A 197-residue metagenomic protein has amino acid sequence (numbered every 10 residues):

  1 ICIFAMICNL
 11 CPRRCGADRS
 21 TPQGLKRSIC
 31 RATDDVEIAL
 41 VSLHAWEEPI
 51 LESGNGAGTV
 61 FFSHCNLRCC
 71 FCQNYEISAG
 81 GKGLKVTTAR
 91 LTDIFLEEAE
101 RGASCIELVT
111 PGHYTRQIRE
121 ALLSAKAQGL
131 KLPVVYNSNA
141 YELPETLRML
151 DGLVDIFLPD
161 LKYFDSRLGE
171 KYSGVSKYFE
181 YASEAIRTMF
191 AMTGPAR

Functional and structural regions predicted by a protein language model:
I1-A5: Short, Lys/Arg-enriched N-terminal segments with co-localized hydrophobic residues within the first ~10-30 amino acids
C8-C11, C69: Short cysteine-rich clusters marking metal-coordination/redox-active sites
C15, R19, E76: Cys/His-rich microdomains that often coordinate metals
G24-F157, S166: Conserved Radical SAM active-site core
V86, H113, S173-Y181: Alpha-helix N-cap and loop-to-helix initiation/capping positions
D155, R167-K177: Mobile active-site "lid"/loop adjacent to the S-adenosyl-L-methionine
K162-S166, E184-R187: Histidine/lysine/aspartate-rich catalytic loop segments that bind and position anionic ligands
Y181-R197: Conserved C-terminal portion of the radical SAM core fold that forms the substrate/S-adenosylmethionine-binding
